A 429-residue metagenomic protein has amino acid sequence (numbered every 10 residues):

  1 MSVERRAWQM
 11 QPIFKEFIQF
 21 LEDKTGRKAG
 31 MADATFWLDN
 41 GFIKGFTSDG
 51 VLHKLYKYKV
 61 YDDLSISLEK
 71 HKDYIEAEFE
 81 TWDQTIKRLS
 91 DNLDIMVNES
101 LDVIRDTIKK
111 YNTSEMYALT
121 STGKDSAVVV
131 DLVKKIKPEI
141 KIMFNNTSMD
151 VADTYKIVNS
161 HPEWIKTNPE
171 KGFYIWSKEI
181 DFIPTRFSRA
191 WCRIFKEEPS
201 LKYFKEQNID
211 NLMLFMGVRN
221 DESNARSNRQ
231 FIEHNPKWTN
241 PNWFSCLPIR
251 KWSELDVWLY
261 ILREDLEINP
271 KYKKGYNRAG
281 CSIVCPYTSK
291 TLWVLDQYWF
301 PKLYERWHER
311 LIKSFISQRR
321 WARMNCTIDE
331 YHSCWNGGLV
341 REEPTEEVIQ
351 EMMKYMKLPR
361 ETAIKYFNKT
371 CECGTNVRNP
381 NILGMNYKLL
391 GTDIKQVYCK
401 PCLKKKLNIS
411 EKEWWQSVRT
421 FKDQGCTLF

Functional and structural regions predicted by a protein language model:
M1-I86, K109, E115, R263-K369 (+1 more regions): ATP/NTP-dependent adenylation/nucleotidyl-transfer catalytic domains that generate, transfer, or process NMP-activated
S2-R263: ATP-dependent adenylation/nucleotidyltransferase module used to activate substrates
K273-N277, G384-Q396: Short linker/helix segments within small regulatory modules
W293-W299, I382-L389, K412-W414: Short cysteine/histidine-rich zinc-coordinating motifs and their immediately flanking basic loops
T370-G374, C399-C402: Short cysteine-rich clusters marking metal-coordination/redox-active sites
T375-R378, K406: Cys/His-rich microdomains that often coordinate metals
G391-D393, S410-L428: Charge-enriched amphipathic alpha-helical scaffolds
V397-E413: Short metal-binding segments enriched for Cys and/or His
